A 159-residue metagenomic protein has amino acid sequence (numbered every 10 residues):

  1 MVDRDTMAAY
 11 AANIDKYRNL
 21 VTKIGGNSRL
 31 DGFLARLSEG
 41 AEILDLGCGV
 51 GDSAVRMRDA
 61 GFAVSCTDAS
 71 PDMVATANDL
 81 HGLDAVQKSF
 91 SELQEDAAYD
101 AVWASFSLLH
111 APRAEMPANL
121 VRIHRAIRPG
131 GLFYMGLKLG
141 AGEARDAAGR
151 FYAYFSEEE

Functional and structural regions predicted by a protein language model:
M1-E39, A141: Conserved class I S-adenosyl-L-methionine
G40-G49: Conserved class I S-adenosyl-L-methionine
V50-E92: Class I SAM-dependent methyltransferase SAM/SAH-binding core
Q94-V102: A short acidic, Gly/Pro-enriched loop at the edge of an enzyme's catalytic core that lines a small-molecule cofactor
A101-E115: A short SAM/SAH-binding and catalytic strip from SAM-dependent methyltransferases
P117-P129: A short glycine-rich, Lys/Arg-flanked "PGG" loop and its adjoining helix->strand segment in the class I
G130-L137: Conserved beta-strand signature within the Rossmann-like core of class I S-adenosyl-L-methionine
A144-E158: Acceptor-substrate binding/catalytic loop of class I
